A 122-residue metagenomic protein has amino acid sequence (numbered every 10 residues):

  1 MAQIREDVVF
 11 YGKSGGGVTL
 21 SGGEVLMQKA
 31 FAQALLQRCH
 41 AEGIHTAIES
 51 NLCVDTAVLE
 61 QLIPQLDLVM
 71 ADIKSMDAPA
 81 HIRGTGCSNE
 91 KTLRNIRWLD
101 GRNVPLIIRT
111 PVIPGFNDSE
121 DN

Functional and structural regions predicted by a protein language model:
R5-N122: Conserved AdoMet/S-adenosylmethionine-binding subsite of the radical SAM
